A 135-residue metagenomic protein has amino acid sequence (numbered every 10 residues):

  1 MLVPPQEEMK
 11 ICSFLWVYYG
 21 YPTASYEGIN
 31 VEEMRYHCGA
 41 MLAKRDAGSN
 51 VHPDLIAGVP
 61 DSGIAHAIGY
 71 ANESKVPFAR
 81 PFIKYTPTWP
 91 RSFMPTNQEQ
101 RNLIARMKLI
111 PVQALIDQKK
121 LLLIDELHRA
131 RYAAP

Functional and structural regions predicted by a protein language model:
M1-P135: PRPP-associated nucleotide enzymes
